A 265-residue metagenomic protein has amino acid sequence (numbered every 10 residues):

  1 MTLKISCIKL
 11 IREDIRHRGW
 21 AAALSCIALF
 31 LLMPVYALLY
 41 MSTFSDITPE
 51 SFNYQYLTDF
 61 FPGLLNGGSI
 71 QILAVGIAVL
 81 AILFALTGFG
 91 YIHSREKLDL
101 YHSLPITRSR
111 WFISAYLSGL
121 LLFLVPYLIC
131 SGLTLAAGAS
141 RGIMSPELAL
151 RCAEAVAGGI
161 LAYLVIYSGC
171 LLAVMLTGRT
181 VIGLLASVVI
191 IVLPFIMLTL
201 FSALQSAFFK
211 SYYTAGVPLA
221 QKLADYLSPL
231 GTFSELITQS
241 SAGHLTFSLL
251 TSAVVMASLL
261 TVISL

Functional and structural regions predicted by a protein language model:
M1-L24: Aromatic- and glycine-rich beta-strand/loop motifs that create alpha-glucan
R16-W20, L24, T87, S109 (+4 more regions): Alpha-helical transmembrane segments of multi-pass membrane proteins
W20-I47, I72-L83, S187-M197, L259: Hydrophobic alpha-helical transmembrane segments of multi-pass membrane transport/permease proteins
L39-L64, V192-L265: Terminal transmembrane helical anchor/hairpin motif
D59-G63, I70, L117-G178, F195-L198 (+1 more regions): Secretory targeting signals
G68-K97, R108: Long, hydrophobic alpha-helical segments
S69-V75, R151-Y163, I190, H244-A257: Alpha-helical transmembrane segments of polytopic membrane proteins
H102-S109: Short helix-to-coil transition segments within interhelical loops that connect adjacent transmembrane helices
